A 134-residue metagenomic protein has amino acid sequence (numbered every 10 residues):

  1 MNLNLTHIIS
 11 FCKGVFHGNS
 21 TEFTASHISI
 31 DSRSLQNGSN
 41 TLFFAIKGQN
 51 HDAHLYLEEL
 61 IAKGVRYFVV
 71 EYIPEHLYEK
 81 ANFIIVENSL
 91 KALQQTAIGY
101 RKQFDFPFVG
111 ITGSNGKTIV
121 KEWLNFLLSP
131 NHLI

Functional and structural regions predicted by a protein language model:
M1-Q95: N-terminal leader/targeting and accessory segments in enzymes
I9-C12, L93-I134: Phosphate-binding loop of NTP-binding sites
